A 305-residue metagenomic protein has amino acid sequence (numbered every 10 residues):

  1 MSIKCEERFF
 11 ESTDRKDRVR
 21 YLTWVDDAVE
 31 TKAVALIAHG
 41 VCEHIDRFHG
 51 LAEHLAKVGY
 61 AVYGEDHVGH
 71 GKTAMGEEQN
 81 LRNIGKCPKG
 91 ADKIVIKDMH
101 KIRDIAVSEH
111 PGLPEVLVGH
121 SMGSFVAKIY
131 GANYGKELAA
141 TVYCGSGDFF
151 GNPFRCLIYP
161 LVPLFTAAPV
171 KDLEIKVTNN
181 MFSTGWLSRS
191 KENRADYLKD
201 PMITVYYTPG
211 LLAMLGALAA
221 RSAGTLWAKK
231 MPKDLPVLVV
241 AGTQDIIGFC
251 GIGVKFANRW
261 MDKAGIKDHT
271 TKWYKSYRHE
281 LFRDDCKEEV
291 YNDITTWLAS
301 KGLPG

Functional and structural regions predicted by a protein language model:
M1-D26: N-terminal cap/lid segment of alpha/beta-hydrolase-fold proteins
H39-E43, S121-M122, T243-Q244: Active-site glycine-rich loops that stabilize anionic/oxyanionic intermediates across multiple enzyme folds
G50-R82: Conserved alpha/beta-hydrolase
G85-V107: Alpha/beta-hydrolase active-site loop
V118, F125-T208: Alpha/beta-hydrolase-fold enzymes
V239-A241: Short beta-strand/loop motif that positions the catalytic acidic residue of the alpha/beta-hydrolase fold
I246-F256: Conserved alpha/beta-hydrolase "acid-adjacent" motif
A264, D268-G305: Catalytic active-site module of serine/aspartate enzymes centered on a nucleophile-bearing elbow/loop
